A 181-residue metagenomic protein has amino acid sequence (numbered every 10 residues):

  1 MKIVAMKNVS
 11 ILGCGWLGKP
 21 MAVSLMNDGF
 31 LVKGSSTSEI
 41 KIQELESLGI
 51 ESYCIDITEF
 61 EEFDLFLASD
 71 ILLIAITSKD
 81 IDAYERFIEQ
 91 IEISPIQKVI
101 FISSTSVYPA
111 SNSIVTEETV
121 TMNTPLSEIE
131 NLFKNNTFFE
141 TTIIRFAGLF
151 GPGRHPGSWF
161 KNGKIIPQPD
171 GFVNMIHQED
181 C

Functional and structural regions predicted by a protein language model:
V9-G13: Conserved N-terminal Rossmann-fold NAD(P)-binding element of oxidoreductases
G18-K19: N-terminal Rossmann-fold NAD(P) dinucleotide-binding loop
G34-I40, D56-I57: N-terminal Rossmann-fold cofactor-binding loop
E59-A68, E89: Short amphipathic alpha-helix with an adjacent loop that forms part of the alpha/beta core around
S69-I102, L126-L132: NAD(P)-cofactor binding segment of oxidoreductase domains
T105-T124: Active-site "gating" loop of Rossmann-like NAD(P)-dependent oxidoreductase/epimerase domains
N131-P152: Conserved beta-loop-beta element that borders a ligand/cofactor-binding pocket
S158-I176: A conserved pocket-lining segment of Rossmann-fold NAD(P)-dependent short-chain dehydrogenase/reductase
